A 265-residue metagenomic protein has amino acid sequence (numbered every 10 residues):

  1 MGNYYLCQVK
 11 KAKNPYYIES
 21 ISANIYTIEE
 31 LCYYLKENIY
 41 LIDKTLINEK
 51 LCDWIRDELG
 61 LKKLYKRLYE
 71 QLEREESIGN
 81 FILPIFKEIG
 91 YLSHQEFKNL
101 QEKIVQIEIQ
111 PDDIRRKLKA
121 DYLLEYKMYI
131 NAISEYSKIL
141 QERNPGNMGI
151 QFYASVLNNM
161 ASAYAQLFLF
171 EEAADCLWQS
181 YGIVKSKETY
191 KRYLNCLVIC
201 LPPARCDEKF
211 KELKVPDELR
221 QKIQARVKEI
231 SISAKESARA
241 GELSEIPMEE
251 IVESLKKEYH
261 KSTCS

Functional and structural regions predicted by a protein language model:
M1-D112: Long, contiguous interaction/recruitment modules in multidomain scaffold/adaptor proteins
N99-S265: Extended amphipathic alpha-helical coiled-coil/heptad-repeat regions
